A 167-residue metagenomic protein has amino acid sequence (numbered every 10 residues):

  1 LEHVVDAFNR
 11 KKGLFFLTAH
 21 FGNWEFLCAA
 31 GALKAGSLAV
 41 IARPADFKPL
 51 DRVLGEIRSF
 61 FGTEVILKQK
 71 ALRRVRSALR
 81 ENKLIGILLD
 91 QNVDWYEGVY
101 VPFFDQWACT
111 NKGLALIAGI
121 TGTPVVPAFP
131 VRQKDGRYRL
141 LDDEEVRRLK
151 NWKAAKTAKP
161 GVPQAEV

Functional and structural regions predicted by a protein language model:
L1-R10: N-terminal signal-anchor transmembrane helix
H3, L27, V53, R74 (+1 more regions): Short, hydrophobic/aromatic alpha-helical segments in well-folded domains
F8-N9, L33, Q69-V167: Non-catalytic C-terminal accessory region of glycerolipid acyltransferases and related lyso-lipid remodeling enzymes
R10-K70, E81, N92-Q106: Catalytic core of membrane glycerolipid acyltransferases/transacylases, capturing the structured, soluble-facing
